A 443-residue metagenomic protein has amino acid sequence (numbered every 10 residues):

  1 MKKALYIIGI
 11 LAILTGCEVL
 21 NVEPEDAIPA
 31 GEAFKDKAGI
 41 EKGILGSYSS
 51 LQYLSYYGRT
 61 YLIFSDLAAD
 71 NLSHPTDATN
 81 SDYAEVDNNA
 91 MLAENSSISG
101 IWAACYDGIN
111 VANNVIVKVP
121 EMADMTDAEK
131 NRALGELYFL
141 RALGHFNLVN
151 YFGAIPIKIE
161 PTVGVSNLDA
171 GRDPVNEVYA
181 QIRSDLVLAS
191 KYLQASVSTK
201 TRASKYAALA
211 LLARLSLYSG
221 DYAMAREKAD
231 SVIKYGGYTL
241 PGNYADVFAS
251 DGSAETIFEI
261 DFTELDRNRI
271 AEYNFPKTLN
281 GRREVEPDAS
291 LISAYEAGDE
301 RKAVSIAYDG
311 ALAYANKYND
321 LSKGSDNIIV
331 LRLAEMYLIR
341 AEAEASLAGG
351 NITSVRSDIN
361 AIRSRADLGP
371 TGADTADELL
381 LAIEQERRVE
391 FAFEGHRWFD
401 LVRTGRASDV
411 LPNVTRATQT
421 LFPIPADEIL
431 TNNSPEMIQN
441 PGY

Functional and structural regions predicted by a protein language model:
C17, Q181, R269-Y273, G281-V285 (+2 more regions): Long, intrinsically disordered, low-complexity segments
C17-S65, E436-Y443: Acidic, glycine-rich segments characteristic of secretory precursors and extracytoplasmic regions
G31, G58-N80, K158-I159, Q194-E272 (+1 more regions): Short, surface-exposed recognition loops and adjoining beta-strand edges that mediate ligand/DNA contacts, enriched
E41, S49, N80-F152, P174 (+4 more regions): Conserved, well-structured interaction surfaces
I44, I109-A112, F146, Y179 (+4 more regions): Inward-facing hydrophobic residues that define packing positions of alpha-helical scaffold repeats
L72-T76, Y83-A84, A229-L333, T415 (+3 more regions): Hydrophobic-face positions in mid-chain alpha helices that act as interaction patches
Y179, Y222, G350-I352: TPR-repeat structural position
